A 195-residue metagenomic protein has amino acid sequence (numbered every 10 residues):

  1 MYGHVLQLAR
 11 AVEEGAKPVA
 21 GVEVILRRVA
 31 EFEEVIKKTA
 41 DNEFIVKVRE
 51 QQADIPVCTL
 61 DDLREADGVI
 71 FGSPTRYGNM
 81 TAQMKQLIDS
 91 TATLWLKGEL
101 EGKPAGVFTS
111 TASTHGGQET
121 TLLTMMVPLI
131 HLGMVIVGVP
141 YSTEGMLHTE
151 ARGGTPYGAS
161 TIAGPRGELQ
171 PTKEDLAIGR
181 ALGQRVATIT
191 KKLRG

Functional and structural regions predicted by a protein language model:
M1-L100, T149-G154, T161-G195: N-terminal beta1-alpha1-beta2 submodule of the flavodoxin-like/Rossmannoid cofactor-binding fold
E101-G153: Short, glycine-/small-residue-rich phosphate/pyrophosphate-handling segment
